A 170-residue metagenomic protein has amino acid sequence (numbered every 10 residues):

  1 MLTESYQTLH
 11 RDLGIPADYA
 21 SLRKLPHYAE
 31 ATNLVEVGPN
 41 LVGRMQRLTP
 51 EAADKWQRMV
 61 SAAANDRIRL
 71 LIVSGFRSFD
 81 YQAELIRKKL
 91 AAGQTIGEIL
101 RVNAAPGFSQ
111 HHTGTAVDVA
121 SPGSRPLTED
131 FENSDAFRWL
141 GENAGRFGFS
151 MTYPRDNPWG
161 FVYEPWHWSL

Functional and structural regions predicted by a protein language model:
M1-G75, F79-L170: Extracytoplasmic cell-surface/polysaccharide-interacting catalytic and binding patches
